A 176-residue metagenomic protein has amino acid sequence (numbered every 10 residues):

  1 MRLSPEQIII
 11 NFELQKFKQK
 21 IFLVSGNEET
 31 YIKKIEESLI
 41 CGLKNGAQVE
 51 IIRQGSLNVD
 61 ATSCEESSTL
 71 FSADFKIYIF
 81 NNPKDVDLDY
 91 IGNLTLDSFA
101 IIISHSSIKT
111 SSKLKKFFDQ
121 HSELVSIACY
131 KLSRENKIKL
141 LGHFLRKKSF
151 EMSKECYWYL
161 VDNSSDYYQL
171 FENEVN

Functional and structural regions predicted by a protein language model:
M1-F22, N27-N176: Non-catalytic interfacial helical region
